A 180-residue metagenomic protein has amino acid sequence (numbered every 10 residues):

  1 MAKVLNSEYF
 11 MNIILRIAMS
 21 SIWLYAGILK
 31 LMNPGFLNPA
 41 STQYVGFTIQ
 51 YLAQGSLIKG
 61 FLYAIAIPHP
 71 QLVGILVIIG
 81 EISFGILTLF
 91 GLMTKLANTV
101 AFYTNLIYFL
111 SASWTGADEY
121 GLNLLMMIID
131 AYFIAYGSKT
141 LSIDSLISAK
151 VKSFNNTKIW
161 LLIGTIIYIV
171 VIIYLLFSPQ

Functional and structural regions predicted by a protein language model:
M1-Y51, G60-I79, F90-Q180: Extended, low-polarity transmembrane helix blocks
I82-S83: Short, well-ordered loop/turn sites that connect or cap secondary structure elements
